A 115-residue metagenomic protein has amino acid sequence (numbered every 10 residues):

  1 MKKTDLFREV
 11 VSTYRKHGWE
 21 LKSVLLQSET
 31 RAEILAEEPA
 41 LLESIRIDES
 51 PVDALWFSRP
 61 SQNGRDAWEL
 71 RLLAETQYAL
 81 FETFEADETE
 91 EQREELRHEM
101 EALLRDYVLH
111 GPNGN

Functional and structural regions predicted by a protein language model:
M1, D5-I45: An amphipathic, hydrophobic-aromatic interaction surface with interspersed Lys/Arg that forms lipid/phosphate-bearing
L35-N115: Detector for the mature cores of small, proteolytically processed and post-translationally modified peptide effectors
